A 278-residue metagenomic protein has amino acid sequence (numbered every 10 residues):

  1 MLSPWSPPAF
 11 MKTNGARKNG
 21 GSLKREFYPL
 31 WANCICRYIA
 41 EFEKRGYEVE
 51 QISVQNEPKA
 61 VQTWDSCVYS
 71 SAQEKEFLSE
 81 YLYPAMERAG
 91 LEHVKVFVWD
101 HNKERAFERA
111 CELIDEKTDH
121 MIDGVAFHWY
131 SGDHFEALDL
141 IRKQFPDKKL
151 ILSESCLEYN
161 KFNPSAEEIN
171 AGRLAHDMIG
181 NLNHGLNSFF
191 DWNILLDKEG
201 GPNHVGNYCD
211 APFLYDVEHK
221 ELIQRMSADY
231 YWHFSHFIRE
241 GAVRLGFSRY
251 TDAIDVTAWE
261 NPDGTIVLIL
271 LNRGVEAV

Functional and structural regions predicted by a protein language model:
M1-D115: Substrate-binding cleft and catalytic face of glycoside hydrolase catalytic domains, especially the flexible beta-alpha
M1-S3, E50-V54, K95-V98, G124-A126 (+3 more regions): Structural recognition of the beta-strand scaffold that forms the well-ordered cores of secreted hydrolase catalytic
W5-A9, Q55-V61, H101-R105, W129-D133 (+3 more regions): Solvent-exposed loop/turn segments at secondary-structure junctions within structured extracellular/periplasmic domains
M11, A60, W64, K103-E108 (+1 more regions): Active-site clefts of carbohydrate-active enzymes
R37-Y38, E80-Y81, N102-E116, H134-I141 (+2 more regions): Alpha-helical scaffolding within the catalytic cores of extracellular/periplasmic polymer-degrading hydrolases
E80, P84, R88-V98, K117-F162 (+1 more regions): Glycoside hydrolase catalytic-domain groove-lining segments
K149-H233, L245-Y250: Aromatic/acidic polysaccharide-binding cleft in carbohydrate-active enzymes
H236, F247-V278: Carbohydrate-binding surface patches
